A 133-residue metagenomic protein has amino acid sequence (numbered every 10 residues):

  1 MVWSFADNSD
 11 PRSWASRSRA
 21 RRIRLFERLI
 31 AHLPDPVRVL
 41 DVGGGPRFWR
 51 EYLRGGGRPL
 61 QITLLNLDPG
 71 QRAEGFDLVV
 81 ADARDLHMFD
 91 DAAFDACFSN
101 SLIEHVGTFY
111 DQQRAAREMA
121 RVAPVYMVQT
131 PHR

Functional and structural regions predicted by a protein language model:
M1-P34: Class I SAM-dependent methyltransferase Rossmann-like catalytic core, especially the SAM/SAH-binding loop
I30, V37-R133: Conserved SAM-binding loop
